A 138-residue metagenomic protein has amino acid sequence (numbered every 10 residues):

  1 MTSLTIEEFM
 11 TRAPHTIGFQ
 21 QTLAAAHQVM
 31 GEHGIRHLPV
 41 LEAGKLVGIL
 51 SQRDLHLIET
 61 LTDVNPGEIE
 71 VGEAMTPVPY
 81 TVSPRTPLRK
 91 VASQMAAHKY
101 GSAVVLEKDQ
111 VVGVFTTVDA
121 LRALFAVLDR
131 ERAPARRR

Functional and structural regions predicted by a protein language model:
M1-A13, S51-T81, P87-A96, V111 (+1 more regions): Tandem CBS (Bateman) regulatory domains
T16-G34, L41-E42, T81-K99, V105-L106 (+1 more regions): The conserved cystathionine-beta-synthase
M30, L46-V47, T116: A general, composition-driven signal for non-globular sequence regions
L41, L46-V47, H56, L106 (+1 more regions): Short hydrophobic beta-strand segments in globular cytosolic domains
G101-S102, V114: Glycine-centered small-residue hotspots that permit tight backbone geometry or close packing
